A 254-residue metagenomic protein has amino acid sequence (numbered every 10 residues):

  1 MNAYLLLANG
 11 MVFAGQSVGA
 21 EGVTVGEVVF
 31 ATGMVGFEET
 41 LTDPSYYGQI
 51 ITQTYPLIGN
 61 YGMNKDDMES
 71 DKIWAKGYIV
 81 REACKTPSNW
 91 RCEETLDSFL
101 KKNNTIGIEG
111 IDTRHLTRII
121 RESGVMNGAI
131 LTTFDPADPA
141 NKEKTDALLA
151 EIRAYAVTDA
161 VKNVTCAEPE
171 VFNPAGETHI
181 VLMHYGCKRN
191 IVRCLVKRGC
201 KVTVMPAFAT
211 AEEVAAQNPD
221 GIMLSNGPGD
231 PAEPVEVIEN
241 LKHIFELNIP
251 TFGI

Functional and structural regions predicted by a protein language model:
M1-Q217, P231, E239: RNA-binding accessory domains that recognize and position tRNA/RNA substrates
A216, D220-G221, N226-I254: Cysteine-nucleophile active-site neighborhood
